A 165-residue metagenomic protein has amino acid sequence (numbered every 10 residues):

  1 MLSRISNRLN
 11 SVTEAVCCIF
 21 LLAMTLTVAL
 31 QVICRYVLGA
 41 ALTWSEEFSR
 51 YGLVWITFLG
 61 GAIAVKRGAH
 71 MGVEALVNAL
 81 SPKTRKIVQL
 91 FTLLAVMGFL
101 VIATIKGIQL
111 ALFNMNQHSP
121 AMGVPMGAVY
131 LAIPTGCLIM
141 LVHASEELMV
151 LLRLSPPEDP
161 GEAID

Functional and structural regions predicted by a protein language model:
M1-D165: Alpha-helical transmembrane segments and membrane-interface helix-loop junctions in multi-pass membrane proteins
